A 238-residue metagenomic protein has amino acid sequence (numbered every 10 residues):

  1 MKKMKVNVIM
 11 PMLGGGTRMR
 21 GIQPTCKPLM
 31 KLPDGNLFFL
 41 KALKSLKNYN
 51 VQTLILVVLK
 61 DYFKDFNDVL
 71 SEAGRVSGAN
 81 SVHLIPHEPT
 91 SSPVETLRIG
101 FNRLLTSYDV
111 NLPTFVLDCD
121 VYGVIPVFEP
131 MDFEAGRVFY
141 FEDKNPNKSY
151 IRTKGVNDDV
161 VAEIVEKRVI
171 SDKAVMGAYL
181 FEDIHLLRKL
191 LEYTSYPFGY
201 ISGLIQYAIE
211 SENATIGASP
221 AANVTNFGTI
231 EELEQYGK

Functional and structural regions predicted by a protein language model:
M1-M10, R18, N36-T114: Conserved N-terminal catalytic core of the sugar/cofactor nucleotidyltransferase
M4-V6, D172-K238: Conserved alpha/beta core of the MobA/IspD/sugar-nucleotide pyrophosphorylase nucleotidyltransferase superfamily
V8-G14, L29-L32: A conserved hydrophobic helix/loop-capping motif in glycosyltransferases and polysaccharide synthases
G14, D120, T229: Active-site glycine-centered loops adjacent to acidic/histidine catalytic or metal-binding residues that shape
G15-I22: Short acidic/His/Gly/Ser-rich catalytic and metal-binding motifs that mark active-site loops of diverse hydrolases
P24-A42: Short catalytic helix/loop segments, enriched in acidic residues and glycine and frequently bearing histidine
V116-D118: Active-site acidic Asp-centered loop
Y122-F198: Conserved core of the sugar-phosphate nucleotidyltransferase
